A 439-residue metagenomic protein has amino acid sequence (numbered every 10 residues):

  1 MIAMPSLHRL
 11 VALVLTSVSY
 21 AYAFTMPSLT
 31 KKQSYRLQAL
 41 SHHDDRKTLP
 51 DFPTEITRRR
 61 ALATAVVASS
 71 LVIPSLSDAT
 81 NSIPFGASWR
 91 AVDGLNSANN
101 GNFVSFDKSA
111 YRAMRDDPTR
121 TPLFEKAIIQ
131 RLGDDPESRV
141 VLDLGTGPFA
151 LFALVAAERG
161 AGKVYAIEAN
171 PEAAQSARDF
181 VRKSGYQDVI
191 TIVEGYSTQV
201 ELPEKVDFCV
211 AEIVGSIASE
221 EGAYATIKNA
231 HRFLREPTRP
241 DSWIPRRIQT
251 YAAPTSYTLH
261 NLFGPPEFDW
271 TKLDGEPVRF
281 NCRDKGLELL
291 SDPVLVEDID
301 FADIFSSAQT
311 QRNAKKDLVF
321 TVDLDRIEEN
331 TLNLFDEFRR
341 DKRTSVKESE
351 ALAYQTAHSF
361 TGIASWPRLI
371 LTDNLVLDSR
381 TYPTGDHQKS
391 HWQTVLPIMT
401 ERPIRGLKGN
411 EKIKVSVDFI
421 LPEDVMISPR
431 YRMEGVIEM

Functional and structural regions predicted by a protein language model:
M1-S34, A39-K47: N-terminal chloroplast transit peptides
R9-L10, R46-D51, F106-A110: General secondary-structure propensity
Y20, V72-L76, L371: Hydrophobic membrane-targeting signal helices
A21-T25, S77-S82: Boundary at the C-terminal end of the N-terminal hydrophobic targeting segment
K47-V67: N-terminal secretory signal peptides and thylakoid transit peptides that target proteins across membranes
R60-T80: N-terminal export signals
I83-L144, F149-D418, P422-E438: Class I SAM-binding transferase module
